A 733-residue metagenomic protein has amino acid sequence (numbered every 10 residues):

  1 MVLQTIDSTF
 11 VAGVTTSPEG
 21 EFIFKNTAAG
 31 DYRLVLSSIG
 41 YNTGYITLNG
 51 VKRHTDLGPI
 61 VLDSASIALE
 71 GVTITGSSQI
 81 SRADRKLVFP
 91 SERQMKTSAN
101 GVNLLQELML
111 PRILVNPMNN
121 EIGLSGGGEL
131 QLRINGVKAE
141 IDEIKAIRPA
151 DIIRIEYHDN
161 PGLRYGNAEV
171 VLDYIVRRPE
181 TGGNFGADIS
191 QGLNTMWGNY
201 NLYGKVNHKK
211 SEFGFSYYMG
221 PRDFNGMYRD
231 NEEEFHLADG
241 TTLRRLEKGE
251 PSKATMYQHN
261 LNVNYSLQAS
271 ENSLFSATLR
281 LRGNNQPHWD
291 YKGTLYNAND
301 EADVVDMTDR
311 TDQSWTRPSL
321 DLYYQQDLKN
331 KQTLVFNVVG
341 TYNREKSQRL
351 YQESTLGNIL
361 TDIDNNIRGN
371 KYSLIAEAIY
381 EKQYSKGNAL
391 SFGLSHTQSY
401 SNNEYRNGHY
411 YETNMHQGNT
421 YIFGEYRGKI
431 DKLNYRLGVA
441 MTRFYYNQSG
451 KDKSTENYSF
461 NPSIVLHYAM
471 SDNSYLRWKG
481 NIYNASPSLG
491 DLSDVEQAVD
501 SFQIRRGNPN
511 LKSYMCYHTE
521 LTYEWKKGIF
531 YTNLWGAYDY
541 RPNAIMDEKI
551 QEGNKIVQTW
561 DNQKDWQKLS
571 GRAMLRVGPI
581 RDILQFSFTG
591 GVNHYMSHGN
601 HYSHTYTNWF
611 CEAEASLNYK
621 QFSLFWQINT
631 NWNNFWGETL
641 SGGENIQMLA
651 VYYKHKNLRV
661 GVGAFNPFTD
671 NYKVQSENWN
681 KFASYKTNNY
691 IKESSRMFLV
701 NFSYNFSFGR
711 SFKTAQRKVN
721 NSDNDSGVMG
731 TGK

Functional and structural regions predicted by a protein language model:
Q4-T9, D31, V35-T47: A short, solvent-exposed loop/turn motif at the edges and junctions of modular extracellular/periplasmic domains
I6-E21: Short, acidic Ser/Thr/Gly-rich low-complexity loop/linker segments typical of extracellular and cell-surface proteins
D7-S8, S64, K432, S501: Coil residues (strongly favoring Ser/Thr
E19-E21, K25, V35, N49 (+20 more regions): Membrane-proximal, glycine/serine-rich, low-complexity loop/turn segments characteristic of large bacterial
Y203, G590-S597, T607-K654, L658-K686: C-terminal beta-barrel architecture of Gram-negative outer-membrane proteins
G226-T241, H288-V304, K346-G357, N402-Y411 (+9 more regions): Outer-membrane beta-barrel translocator domains and adjoining extracellular loop/strand segments of Gram-negative
Q258-Q286, T308-K453, N457-P462, A469-N473 (+4 more regions): Face-selective signature of the C-terminal outer-membrane beta-barrel domain
S373-I375, N508, K512, H518 (+2 more regions): Outer membrane beta-barrel strand-and-loop segments of large Gram-negative receptors, especially TonB-dependent
